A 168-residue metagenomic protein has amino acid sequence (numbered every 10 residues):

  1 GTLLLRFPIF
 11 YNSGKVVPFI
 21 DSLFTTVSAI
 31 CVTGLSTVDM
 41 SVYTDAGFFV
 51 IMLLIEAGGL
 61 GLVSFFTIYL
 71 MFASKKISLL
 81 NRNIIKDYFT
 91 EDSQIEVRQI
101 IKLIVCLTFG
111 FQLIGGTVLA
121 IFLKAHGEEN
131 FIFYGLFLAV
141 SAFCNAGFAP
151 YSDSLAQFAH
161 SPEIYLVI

Functional and structural regions predicted by a protein language model:
G1-I168: Membrane-proximal intracellular helices of multi-pass ion channels
